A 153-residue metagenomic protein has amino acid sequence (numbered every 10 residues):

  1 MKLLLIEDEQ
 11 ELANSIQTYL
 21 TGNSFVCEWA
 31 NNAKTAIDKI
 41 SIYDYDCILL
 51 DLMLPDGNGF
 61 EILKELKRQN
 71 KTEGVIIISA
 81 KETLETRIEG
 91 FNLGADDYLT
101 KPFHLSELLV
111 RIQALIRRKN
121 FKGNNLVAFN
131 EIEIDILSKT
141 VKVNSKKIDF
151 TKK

Functional and structural regions predicted by a protein language model:
M1-K119: N-terminal/domain-start alpha-helical segments
K2, Q113-K153: Short, Lys/Arg-enriched segments at the junction into DNA-binding effector domains of transcriptional regulators
